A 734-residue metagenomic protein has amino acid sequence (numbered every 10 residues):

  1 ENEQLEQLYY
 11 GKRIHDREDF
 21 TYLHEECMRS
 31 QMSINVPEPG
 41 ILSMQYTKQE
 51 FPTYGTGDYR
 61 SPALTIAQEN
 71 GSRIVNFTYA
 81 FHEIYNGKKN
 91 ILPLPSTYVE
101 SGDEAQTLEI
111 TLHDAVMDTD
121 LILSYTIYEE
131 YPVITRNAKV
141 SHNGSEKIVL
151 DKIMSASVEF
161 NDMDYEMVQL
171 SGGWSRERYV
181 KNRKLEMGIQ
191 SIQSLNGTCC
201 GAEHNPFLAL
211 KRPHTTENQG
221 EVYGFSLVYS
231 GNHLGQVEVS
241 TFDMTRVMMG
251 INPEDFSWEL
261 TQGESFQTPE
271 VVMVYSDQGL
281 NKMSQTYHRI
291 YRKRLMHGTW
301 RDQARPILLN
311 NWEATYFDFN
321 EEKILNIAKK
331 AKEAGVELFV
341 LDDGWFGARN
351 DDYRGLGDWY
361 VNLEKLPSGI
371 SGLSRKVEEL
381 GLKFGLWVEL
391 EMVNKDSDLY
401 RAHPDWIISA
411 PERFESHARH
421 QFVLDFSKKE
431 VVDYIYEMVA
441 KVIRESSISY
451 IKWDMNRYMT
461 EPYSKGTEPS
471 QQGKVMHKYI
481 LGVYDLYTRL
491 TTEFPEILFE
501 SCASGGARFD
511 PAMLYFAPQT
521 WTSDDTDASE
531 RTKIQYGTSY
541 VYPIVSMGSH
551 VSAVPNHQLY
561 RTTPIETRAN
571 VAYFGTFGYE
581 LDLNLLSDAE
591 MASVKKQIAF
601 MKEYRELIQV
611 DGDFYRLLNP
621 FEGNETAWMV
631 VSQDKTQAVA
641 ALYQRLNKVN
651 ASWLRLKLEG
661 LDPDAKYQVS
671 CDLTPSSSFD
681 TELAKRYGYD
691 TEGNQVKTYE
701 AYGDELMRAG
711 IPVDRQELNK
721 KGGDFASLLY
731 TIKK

Functional and structural regions predicted by a protein language model:
E3-E238, E254, K666-T691: Polysaccharide-binding surfaces and accessory modules of carbohydrate-active proteins
M44-Y85, I91, Q219-N232, V274-T299 (+4 more regions): Glycine-rich, aromatic-flanked loop segments that form ligand/cofactor-binding clefts across common enzyme folds
S72-Y79, W258-D277, F725-T731: Short Pro-Gly-centered flexible turn/kink motifs
A138, G263, L309, F339 (+6 more regions): Conserved, mostly hydrophobic/aromatic
L208, E217, P620-P663: Carbohydrate-binding surface patches
W300-Y436, Y450, T460: Aromatic-lined carbohydrate-binding/catalytic grooves of carbohydrate-active enzymes
N394-D433, H477-N584: Glycan-recognition surfaces
L646-K734: C-terminal beta-sandwich/jelly-roll accessory domains of carbohydrate-active enzymes
